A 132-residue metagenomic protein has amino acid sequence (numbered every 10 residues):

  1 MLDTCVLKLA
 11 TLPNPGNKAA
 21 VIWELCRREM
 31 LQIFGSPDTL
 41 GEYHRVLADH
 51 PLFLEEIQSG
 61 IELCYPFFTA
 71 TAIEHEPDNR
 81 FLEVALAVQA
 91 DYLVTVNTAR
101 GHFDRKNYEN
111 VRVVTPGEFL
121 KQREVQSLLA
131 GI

Functional and structural regions predicted by a protein language model:
M1-G35: Short, well-structured N-terminal submotif of metal-dependent ribonuclease cores
T4, P37, V96-T98: Short secondary-structure boundary segments
N14-K18, I22, A48-D49, N107-N110: Short, glycine/charged-enriched secondary-structure capping and boundary segments
E24-A72: PIN-domain endoribonuclease scaffold, especially VapC-family toxins
E62-T98, H102-K106: Active-site neighborhoods of divalent-metal-dependent phosphate/nucleic-acid chemistry enzymes
N79-L82, A99-I132: Acidic, PIN/NYN-like endoribonuclease modules and their adjacent C-terminal/linker elements
